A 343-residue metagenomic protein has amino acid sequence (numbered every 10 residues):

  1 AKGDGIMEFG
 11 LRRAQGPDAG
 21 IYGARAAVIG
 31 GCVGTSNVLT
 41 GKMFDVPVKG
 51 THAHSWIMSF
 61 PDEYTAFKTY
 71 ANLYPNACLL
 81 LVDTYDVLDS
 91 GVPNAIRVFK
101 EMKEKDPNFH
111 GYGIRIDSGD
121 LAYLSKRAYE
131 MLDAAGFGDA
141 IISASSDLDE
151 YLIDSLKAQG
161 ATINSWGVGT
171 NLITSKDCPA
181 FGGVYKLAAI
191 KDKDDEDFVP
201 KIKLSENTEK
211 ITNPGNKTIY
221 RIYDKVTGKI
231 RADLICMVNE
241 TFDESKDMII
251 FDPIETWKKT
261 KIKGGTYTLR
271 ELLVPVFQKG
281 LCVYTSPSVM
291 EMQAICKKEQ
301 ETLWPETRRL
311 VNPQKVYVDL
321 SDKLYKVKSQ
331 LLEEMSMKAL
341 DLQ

Functional and structural regions predicted by a protein language model:
A1-A135, L148-A158, L172-T174, K193 (+1 more regions): Buried, small/hydrophobic-residue-enriched core segments of structured protein domains
K49, I114, I142, N164-W166: Hydrophobic residues within beta-strands of alpha/beta enzymes
M131-A135, A140, L148-Q343: Gly/Ser/Thr/Ala-enriched C-terminal appendages of enzymes
S145: Residue-level recognition of the GNAT/N-acetyltransferase active site
